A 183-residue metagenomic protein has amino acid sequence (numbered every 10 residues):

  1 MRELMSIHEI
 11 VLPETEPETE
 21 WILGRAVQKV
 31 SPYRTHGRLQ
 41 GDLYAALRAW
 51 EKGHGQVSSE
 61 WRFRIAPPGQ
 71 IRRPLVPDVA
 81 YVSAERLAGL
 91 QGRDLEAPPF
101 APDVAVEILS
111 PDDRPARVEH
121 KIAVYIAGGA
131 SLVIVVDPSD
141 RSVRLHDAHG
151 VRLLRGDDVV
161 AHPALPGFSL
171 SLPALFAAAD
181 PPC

Functional and structural regions predicted by a protein language model:
M1-C183: Gly/Pro/Ser/Thr-rich low-complexity, intrinsically disordered segments predominantly at protein N-termini
